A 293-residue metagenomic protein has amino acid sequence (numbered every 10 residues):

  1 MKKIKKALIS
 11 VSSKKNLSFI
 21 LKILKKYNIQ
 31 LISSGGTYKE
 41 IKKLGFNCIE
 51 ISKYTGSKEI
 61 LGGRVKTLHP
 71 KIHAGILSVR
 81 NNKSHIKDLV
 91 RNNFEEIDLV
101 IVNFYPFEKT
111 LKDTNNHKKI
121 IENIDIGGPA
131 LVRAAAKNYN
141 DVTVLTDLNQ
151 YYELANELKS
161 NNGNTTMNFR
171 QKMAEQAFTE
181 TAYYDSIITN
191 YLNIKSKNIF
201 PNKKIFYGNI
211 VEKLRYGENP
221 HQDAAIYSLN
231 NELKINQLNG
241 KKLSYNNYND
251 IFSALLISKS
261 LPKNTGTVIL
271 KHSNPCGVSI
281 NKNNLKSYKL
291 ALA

Functional and structural regions predicted by a protein language model:
M1-I32, G36-Y54: N-terminal glycine-/serine-/threonine-rich phosphate-binding loop
K2-K6, K25-I29, L44-N47, P70-H73 (+11 more regions): Short coil/turn connectors at secondary-structure junctions
I9-S10, Q30-G35, I49-K53, S78 (+5 more regions): General beta-strand structural signal in soluble alpha/beta enzymes
V11-I23, T37-Y38, I60-T67, S279-A293: N-terminal active-site wall of soluble small-molecule enzyme domains
G36-F107, K203: Glycine-rich nucleotide/cofactor/substrate-binding loop typically near the N-terminus or early in the first domain
L99-E122, I126-T165, L229-I235: A short, charged helix-loop
E153-E157, T165-A293: Active-site loops and adjacent core secondary-structure elements that bind or stabilize anionic groups
